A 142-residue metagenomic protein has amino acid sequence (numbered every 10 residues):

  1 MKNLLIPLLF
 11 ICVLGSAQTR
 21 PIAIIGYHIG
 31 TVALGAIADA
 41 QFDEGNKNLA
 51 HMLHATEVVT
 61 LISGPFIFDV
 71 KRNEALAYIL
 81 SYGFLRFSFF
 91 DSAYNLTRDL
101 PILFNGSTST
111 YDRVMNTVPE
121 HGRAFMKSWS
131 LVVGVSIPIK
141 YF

Functional and structural regions predicted by a protein language model:
M1-L4, G26: Intrinsically disordered, low-complexity peptide-like regions
N3-L14: Sec-dependent N-terminal signal peptides
Q18-F142: Hydrophobic alpha-helical membrane segments
